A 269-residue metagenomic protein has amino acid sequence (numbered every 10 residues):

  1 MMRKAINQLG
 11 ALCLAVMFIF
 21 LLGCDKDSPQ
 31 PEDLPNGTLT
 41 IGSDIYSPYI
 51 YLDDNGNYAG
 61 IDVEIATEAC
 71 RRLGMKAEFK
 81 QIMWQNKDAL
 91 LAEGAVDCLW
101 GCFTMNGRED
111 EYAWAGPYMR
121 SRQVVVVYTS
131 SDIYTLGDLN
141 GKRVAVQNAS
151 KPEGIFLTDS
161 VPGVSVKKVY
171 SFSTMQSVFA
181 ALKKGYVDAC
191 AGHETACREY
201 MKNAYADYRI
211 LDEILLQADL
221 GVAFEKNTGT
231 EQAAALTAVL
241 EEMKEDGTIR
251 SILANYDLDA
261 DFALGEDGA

Functional and structural regions predicted by a protein language model:
M1-T38, A269: Short, low-complexity disordered leader/linker segments with a strong preference for bacterial N-terminal type II
C24-P29, K76-F79, K151-S173, R209-I210 (+1 more regions): Ligand-binding clefts/hinges and TM-proximal coupling segments of bilobed small-molecule sensing domains
D25-K26, V63-R72, S130-I133, G137-D138 (+3 more regions): Extended ligand-binding regions for polar small-molecule ligands
P31-C102, A235, N255: Extracytoplasmic small-molecule ligand-binding "clamshell" domains of the periplasmic binding protein/Venus flytrap
T40, I45-P48, Y58-R71, F103 (+3 more regions): Bilobed "Venus flytrap"/periplasmic-binding protein-like clamshell domains and structurally analogous long
D44-I45, R120-V127, R198, K202-E241 (+1 more regions): Periplasmic-binding protein-like
T67, R71, K76-D138, R209-I214: Acidic, polar ligand-binding/catalytic clefts
A89, C102-E111, I155-T158, K183-Q217: A ligand-binding cleft/hinge motif common to bilobed small-molecule-binding domains
